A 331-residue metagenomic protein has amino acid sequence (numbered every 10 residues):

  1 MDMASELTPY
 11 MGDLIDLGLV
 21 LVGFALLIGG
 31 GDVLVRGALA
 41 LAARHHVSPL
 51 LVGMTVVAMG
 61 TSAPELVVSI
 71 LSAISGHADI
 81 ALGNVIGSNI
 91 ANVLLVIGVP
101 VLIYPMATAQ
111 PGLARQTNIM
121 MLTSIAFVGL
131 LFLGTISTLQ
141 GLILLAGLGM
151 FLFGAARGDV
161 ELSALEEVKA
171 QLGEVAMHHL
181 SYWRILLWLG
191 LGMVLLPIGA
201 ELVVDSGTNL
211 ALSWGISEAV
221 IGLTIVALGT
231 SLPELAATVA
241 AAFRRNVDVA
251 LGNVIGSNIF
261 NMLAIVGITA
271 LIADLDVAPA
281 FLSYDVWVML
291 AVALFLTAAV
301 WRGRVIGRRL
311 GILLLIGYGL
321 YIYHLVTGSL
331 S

Functional and structural regions predicted by a protein language model:
M1-S331: Hydrophobic alpha-helical segments, chiefly the membrane-spanning helices and signal/signal-anchor peptides
